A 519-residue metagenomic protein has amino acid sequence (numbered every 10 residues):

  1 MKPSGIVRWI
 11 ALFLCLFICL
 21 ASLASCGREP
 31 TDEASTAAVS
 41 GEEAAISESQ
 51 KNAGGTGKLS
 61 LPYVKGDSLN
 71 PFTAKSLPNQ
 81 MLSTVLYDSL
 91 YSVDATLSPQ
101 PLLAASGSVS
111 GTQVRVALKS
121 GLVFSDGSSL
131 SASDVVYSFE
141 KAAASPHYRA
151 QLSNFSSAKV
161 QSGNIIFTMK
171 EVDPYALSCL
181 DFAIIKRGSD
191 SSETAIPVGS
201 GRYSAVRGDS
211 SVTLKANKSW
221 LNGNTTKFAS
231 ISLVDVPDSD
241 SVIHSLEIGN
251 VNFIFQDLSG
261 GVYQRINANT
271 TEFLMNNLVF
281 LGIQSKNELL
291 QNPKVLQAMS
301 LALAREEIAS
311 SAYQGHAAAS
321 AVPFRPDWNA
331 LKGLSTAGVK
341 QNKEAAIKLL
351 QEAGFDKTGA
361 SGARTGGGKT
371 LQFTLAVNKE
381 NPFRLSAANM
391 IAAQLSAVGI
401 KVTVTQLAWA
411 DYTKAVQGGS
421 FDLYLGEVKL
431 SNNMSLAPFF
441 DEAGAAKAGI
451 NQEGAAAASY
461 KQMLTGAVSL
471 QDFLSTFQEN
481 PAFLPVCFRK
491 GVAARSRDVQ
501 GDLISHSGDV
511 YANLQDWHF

Functional and structural regions predicted by a protein language model:
L61-V109, A117, E140: N-terminal lobe/hinge region of extracytoplasmic solute-binding protein
S108, Q113, A150-D190: Surface-exposed binding/hinge segments that line and control ligand-binding clefts or catalytic entry sites
S178-S232, D238-S241, K343-E344, K348: Gly/Pro-rich hinge or "lid" segments in bacterial periplasmic/extracellular proteins
S219-V262, K401: Ligand-site clamp/hinge motif
Q291-M390: Append "and occasionally in soluble cytosolic enzymes with long acidic Gly/Pro-rich linkers
K357-L430: Ligand/substrate-recognition segments at binding pockets and active sites
T403-Y412, A437-V499, F519: Extracytoplasmic/peripheral linker and loop segments enriched in polar/acidic and small residues with frequent Thr/Pro
R495-F519: Long beta-strand-rich cores associated with HINT superfamily self-processing modules
